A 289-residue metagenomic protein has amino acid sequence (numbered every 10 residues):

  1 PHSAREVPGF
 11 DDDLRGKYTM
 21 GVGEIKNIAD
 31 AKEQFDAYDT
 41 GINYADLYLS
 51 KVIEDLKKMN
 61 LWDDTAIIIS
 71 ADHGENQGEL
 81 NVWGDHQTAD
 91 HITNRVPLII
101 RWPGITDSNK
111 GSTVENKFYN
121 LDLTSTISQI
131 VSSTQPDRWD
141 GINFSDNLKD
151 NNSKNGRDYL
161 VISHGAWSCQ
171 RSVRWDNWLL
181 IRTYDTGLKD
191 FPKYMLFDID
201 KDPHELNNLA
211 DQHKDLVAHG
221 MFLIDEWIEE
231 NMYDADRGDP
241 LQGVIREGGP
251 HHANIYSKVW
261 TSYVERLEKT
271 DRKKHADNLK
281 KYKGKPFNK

Functional and structural regions predicted by a protein language model:
P1-K289: Catalytic domains that recognize anionic headgroups
